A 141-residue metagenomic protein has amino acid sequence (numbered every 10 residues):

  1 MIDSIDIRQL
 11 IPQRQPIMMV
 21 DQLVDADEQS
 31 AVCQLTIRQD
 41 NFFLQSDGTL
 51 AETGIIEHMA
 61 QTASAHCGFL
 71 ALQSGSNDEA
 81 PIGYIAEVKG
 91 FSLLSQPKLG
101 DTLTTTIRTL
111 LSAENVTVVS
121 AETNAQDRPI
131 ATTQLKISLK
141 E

Functional and structural regions predicted by a protein language model:
M1-I7, D101-T105: Short Pro/Gly-enriched beta-strand edge/turn motifs at strand-loop
S4-R14, E79-A80: Short aromatic-glycine motifs in intrinsically disordered, low-complexity regions
Q15-A51: Catalytic strand-loop segment that frames the active site of acyl-thioester-processing enzymes
I17-M19, I85, L103-T104, T117: Hydrophobic core residues within well-ordered beta-strands of beta-rich domains
D21-V24, K89, L94, R108-L110: Conserved positions in beta-strands of structured domains
D47-H66, I85-A86: Compact, glycine-rich, soluble single-domain proteins
A65, F69, K98-T104, R108-E141: HotDog/MaoC-like acyl-thioester-processing domains
H66-T104: Hydrophobic beta-strand-centered segment that forms part of the acyl-chain substrate-binding groove
